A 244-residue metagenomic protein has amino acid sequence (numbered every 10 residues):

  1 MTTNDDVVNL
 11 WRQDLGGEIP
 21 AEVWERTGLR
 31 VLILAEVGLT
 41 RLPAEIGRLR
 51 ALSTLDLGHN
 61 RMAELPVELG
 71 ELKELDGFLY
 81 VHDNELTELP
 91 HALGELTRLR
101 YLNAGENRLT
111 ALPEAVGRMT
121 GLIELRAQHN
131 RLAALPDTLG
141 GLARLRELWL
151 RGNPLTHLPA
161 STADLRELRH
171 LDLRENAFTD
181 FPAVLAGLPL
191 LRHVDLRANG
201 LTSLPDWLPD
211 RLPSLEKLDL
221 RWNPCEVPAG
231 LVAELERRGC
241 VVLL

Functional and structural regions predicted by a protein language model:
T2-R41, R50-S53, R61-A63, D76: LRR N-terminal entry segment and analogous cap-like coil->beta motifs
D6-L10, L32-L34, L55-L57, L75-V81 (+6 more regions): Conserved hydrophobic beta-strand positions in leucine-rich repeat
I19-A21, L42-E45, L65-E68, L89-A92 (+6 more regions): The feature encodes a structural signal of leucine-rich repeats
E25-G28, R48-L52, G70-L75, G94-L99 (+6 more regions): Leucine-rich repeat
G47-Q128: A generic tandem-repeat structural signature
E106, T110, E114-H193: Eukaryotic tandem repeat interaction scaffolds
H193-R197, T202-L244: Leucine-rich solenoid repeat scaffolds
